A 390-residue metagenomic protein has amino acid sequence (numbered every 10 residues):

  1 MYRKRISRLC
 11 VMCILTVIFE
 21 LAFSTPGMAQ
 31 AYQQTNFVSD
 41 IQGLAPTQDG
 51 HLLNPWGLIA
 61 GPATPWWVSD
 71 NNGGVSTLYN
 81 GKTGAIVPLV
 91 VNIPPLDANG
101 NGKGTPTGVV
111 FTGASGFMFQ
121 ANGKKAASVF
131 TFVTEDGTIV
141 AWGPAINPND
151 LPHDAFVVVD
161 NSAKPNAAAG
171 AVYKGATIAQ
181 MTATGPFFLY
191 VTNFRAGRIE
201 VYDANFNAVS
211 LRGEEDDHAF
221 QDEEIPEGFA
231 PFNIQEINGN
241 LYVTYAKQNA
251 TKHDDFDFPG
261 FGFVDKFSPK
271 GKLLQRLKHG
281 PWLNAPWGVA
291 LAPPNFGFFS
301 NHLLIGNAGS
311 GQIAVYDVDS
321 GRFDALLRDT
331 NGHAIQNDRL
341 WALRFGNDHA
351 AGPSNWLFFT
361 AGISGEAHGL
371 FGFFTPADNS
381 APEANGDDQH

Functional and structural regions predicted by a protein language model:
M1-R8: N-terminal secretory signal peptides that target proteins for export/translocation
C10-A22: Bacterial N-terminal signal peptides
G27-H390: Sequence/structural signature of beta-propeller domains
